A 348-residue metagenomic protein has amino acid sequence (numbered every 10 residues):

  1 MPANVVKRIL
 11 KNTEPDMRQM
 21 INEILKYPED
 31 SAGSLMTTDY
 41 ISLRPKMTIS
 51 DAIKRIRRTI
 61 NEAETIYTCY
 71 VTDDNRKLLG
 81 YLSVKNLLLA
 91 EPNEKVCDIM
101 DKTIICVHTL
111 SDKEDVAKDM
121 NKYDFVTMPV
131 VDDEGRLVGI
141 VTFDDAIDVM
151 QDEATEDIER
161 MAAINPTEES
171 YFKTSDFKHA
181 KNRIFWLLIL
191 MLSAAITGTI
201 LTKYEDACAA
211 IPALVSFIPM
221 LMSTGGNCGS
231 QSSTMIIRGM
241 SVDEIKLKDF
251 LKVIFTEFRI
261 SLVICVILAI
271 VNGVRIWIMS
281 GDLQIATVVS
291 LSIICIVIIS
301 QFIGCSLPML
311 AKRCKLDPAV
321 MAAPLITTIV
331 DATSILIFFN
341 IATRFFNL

Functional and structural regions predicted by a protein language model:
M1-S216: Cytosolic regulatory modules rich in charged/polar residues
K46, A154-I299, S306-I329, I337-L348: Alpha-helical transmembrane segments and their membrane-interface boundaries that form or gate the permeation pathway
T333: Active-site His/Glu-centered metal-binding helix of metallohydrolases
